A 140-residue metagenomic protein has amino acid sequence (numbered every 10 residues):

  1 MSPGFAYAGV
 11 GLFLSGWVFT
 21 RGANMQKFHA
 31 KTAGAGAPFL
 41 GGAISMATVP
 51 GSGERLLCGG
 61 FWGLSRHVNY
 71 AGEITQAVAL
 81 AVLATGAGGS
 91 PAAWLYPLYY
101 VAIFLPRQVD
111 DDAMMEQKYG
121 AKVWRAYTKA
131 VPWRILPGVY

Functional and structural regions predicted by a protein language model:
M1-Y140: Hydrophobic transmembrane alpha-helices
